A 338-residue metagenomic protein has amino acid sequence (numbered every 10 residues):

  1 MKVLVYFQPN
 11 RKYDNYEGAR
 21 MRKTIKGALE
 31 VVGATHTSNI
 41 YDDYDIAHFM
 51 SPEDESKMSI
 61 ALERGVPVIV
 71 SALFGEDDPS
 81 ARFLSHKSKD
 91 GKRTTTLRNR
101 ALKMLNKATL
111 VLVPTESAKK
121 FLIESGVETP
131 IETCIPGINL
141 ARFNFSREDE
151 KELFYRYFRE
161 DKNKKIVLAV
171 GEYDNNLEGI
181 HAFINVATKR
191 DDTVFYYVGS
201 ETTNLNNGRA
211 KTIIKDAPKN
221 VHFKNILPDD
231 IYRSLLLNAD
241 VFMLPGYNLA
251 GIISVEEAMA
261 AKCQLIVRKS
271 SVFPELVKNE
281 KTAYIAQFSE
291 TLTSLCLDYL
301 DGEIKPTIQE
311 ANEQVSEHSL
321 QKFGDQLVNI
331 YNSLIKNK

Functional and structural regions predicted by a protein language model:
E76, G91-V111: Membrane-proximal helix-turn-helix segments that form the acceptor-binding/catalytic region of lipid-linked
M104-P130, I138-R142: A short, active-site helix/loop in glycosyltransferases that binds the activated sugar's phosphate group
E160-E178, I184-A187: Conserved donor-binding/catalytic core segment of Leloir-type glycosyltransferases
V170, V194-A210, N225: Glycosyltransferase donor-sugar binding loop
G208-D230: Nucleotide-activated donor-binding/catalytic signature segment of Leloir-type glycosyltransferases, i.e., the conserved
Y247: Aromatic "clamp/platform" in nucleotide-sugar-dependent glycosyltransferases that forms part of the donor/acceptor
Q264-V267: Short hydrophobic beta-strand element within catalytic cores of glycosyltransferases and related nucleotide-activated
N279-E290, L297-E303: Conserved acidic donor-binding segment of nucleotide-sugar-dependent glycosyltransferases
